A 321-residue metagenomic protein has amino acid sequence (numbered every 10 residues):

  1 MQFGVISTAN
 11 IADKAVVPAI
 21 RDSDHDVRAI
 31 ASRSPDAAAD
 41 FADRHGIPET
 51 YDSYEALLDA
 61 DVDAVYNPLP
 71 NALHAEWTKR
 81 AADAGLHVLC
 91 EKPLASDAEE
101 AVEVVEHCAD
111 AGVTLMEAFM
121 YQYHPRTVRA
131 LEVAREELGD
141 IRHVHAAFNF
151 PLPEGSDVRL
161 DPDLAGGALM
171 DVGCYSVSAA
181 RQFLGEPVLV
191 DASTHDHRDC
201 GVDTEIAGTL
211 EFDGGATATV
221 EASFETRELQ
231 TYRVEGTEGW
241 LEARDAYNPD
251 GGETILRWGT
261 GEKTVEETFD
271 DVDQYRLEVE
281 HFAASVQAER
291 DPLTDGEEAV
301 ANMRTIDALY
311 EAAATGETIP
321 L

Functional and structural regions predicted by a protein language model:
M1-H45: N-terminal Rossmann-like dinucleotide-binding module
M1-Q2, D13, D24, H74 (+5 more regions): Haloarchaeal acidic low-complexity proteome signature biased toward cell-envelope/secretome components but also
A12, Y51, N67, L89-C90 (+2 more regions): Hydrophobic residues in well-ordered beta-strands that form the structural core
D36, A56, A64-N67, D213 (+1 more regions): C-terminal helix-rich "cap/oligomerization" subdomain common to oxidoreductases
H45-H107: Beta-loop-alpha module in the N-terminal Rossmann-like domain of NAD(P)-dependent dehydrogenases, especially those
E103-Y121, G139-A146: Rossmann-fold dehydrogenase core element
Y121-R198, G316: Predominantly a Rossmann-like dinucleotide-binding segment in NAD(P)-dependent oxidoreductases
D213-E278: NAD(P)-dinucleotide binding in Rossmann-like oxidoreductases
